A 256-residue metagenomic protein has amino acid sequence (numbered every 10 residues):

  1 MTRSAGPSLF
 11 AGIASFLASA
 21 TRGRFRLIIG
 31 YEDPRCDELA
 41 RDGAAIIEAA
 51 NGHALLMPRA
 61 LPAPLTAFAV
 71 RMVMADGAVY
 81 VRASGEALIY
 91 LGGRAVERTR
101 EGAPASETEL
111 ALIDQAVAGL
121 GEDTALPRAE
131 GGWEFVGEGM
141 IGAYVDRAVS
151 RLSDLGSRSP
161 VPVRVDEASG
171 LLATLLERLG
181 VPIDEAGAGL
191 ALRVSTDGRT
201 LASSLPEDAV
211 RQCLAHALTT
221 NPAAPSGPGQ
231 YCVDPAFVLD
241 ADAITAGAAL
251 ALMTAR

Functional and structural regions predicted by a protein language model:
M1-S8, L91-L190, N221: Gly/Ser/Thr-enriched, mixed-charge loops and adjacent short helices that form phosphate/oxyanion-binding elements
R3, D33, L55-L56, A103-S106 (+5 more regions): Hydrophobic alpha-helical scaffolding
S8, G23-Y90, L172-P206: N-terminal small/polar loop signature for handling phosphorylated ligands or for N-terminal nucleophile
L9-I28, R151-P160: Glycine-rich phosphate/diphosphate-binding loops that line cofactor/substrate pockets in enzymes
F16, A20, A50, V73 (+5 more regions): Change "in soluble alpha/beta enzymes" to "in soluble alpha/beta proteins
R22-E32, P162-E167, A223: Short glycine-rich phosphate-binding loop at a beta-alpha junction
I29, T66, V79, A148 (+2 more regions): Buried hydrophobic positions in well-ordered alpha/beta secondary-structure cores of metabolic enzymes
A188-R256: Phosphate-binding and adjacent anionic-ligand microenvironments
